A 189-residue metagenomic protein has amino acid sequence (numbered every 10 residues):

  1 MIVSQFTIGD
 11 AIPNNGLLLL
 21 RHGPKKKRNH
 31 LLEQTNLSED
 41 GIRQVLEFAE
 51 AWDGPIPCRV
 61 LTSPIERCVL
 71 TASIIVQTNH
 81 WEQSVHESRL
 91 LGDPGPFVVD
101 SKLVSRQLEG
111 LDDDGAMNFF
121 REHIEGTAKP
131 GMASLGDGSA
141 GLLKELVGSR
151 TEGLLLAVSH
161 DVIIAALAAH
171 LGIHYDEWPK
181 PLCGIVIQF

Functional and structural regions predicted by a protein language model:
M1-S88, I124, A128, D176-F189: Active-site-proximal alpha-helix that buttresses catalytic centers in soluble enzyme cores
T7, D137-F189: Active-site-adjacent alpha-helix immediately C-terminal to a catalytic or transition-state-stabilizing loop
L19-P24, D114-F119, V147-T151, L155-H160: A broad, low-specificity signal for short, low-complexity segments enriched in glycine/proline and polar/charged
K26-N36, I75-G141: Phosphate-handling substructures
D40-G41, E66-V69, L135-G136, I163-L167: A short linear-motif detector with a strong N-terminal bias
I42-A49, A133-K144: Short, amphipathic alpha-helical "lid/cap" segments that border enzyme active or binding sites
F48-W52, A72-N79, Q107-L108, L142-R150 (+2 more regions): Hydrophobic, Leu/Ile/Phe/Ala-enriched alpha-helical segments that form helix-helix packing faces
